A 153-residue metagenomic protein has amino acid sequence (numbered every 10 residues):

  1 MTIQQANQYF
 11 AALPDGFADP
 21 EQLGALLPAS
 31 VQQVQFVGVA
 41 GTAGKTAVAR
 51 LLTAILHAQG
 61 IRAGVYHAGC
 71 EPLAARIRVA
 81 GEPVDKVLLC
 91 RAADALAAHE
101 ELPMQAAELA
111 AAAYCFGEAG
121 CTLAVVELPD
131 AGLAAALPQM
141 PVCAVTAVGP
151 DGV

Functional and structural regions predicted by a protein language model:
M1-G41, V48, A54, A58-Q59: Short functional linear segments
P14-F17, A43, P83, E100: Residues at alpha-helix boundaries and short interhelical turns
G24-Q32, H57-V142, A147-V153: ATP-dependent carboxylate-amine ligase catalytic core
V39, T46, V79-E82: Short gly/ser-rich anion-binding loops that grip negatively charged ligand groups
K45, A49, A106-L109: Short alpha-helical patches at coil-to-helix transitions and adjacent helical residues in well-structured domains
